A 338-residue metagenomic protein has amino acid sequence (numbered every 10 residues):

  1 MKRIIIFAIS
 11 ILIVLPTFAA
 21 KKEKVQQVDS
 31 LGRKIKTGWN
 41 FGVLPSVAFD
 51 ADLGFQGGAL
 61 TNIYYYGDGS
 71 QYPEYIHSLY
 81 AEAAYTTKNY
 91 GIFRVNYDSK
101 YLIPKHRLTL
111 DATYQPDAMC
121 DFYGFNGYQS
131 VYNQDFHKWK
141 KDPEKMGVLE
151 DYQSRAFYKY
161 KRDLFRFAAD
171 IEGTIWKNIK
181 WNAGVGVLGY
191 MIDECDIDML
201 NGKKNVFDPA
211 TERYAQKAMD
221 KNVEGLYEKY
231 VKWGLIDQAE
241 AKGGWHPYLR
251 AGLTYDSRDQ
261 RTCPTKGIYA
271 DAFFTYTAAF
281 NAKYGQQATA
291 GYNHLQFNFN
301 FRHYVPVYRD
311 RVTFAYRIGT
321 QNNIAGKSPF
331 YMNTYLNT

Functional and structural regions predicted by a protein language model:
M1-S30: Cleavable N-terminal export/targeting peptides
S30-R33, D259-R261: Short beta-strand/turn micro-motifs at beta-sheet edges
R33-G42, A48-A241: Gram-negative/organellar outer-membrane beta-barrel architecture
F41-V43, G57-A59, G91-V95, D163-A169 (+5 more regions): Hydrophobic, lipid-facing positions within transmembrane beta-strands of outer-membrane proteins
Y64-D68, E82-K88, Q115-M119, Y190-I192 (+4 more regions): Sequence/structural signature of outer-membrane beta-barrel proteins
F167-A183, G244-D259, P264-G267: Extended amphipathic secondary-structure runs
A239, L249-G252, Q260-T338: C-terminal outer-membrane beta-barrel translocator/porin domains of Gram-negative envelope proteins and their
